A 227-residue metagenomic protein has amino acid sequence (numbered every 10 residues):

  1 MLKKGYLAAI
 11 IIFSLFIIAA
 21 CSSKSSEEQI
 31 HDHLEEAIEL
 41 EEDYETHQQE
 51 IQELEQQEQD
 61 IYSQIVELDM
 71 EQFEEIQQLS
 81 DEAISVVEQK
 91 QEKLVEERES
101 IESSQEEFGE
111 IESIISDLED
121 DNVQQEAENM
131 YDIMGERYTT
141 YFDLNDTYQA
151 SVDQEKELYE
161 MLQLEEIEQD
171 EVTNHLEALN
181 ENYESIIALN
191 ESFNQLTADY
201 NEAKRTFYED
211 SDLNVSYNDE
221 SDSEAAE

Functional and structural regions predicted by a protein language model:
M1-A9: Bacterial N-terminal signal peptides that target proteins for export
L2, D69, A83, E126-A127 (+1 more regions): Mixed-charge, polar/low-complexity N-terminal
F16-A20: C-terminal motif of bacterial Sec signal peptides marking the signal peptidase cleavage site
S22-E99: Immediate post-signal-peptide N-terminus of mature secreted/exported proteins
E55, Q59-V66, Y208, D212-S221: Charge-enriched, low-complexity helical/IDR scaffolding segments
R98-E191, A198-N218: Extended amphipathic alpha-helical interaction segments
D222-E227: Short, solvent-exposed mixed-charge patches
